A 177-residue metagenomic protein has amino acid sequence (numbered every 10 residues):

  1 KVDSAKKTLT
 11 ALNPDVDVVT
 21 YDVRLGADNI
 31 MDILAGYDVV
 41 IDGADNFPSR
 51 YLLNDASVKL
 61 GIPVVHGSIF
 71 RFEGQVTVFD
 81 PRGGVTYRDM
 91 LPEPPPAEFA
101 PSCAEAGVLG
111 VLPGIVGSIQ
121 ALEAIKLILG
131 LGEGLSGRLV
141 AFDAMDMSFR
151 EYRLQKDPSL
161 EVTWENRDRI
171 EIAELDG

Functional and structural regions predicted by a protein language model:
K1-G177: Adenine nucleotide-associated cytosolic modules
